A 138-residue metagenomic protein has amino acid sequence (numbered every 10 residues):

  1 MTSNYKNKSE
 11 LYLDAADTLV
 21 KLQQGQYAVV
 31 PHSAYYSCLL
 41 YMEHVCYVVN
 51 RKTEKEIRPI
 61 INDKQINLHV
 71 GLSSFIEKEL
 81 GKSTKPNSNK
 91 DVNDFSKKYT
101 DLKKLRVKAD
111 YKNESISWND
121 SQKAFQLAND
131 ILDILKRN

Functional and structural regions predicted by a protein language model:
M1-N138: Terminal alpha-helical segments
